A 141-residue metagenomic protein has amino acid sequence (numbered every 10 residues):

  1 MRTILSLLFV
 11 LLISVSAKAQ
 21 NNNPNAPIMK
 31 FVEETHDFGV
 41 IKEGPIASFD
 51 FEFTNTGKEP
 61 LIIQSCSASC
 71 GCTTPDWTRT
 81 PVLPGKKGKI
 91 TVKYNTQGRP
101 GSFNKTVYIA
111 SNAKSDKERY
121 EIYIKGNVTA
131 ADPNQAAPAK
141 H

Functional and structural regions predicted by a protein language model:
M1-N23: Bacterial Sec-dependent N-terminal signal peptides
A19-P45, K114-H141: Long, low-complexity ectodomains and other extracytoplasmic segments of secretory-pathway proteins
F53-G57: Asparagine-centered strand-capping/turn motif at beta-strand->loop junctions
K58-K86: Surface-exposed binding patches on compact interaction domains or structured appendages
K86-V92: Short strand-edge motifs at loop-to-beta-strand transitions and within beta-strands of extracellular beta-rich domains
N95-G101: Short, surface-exposed loop/turn segments at beta-strand-coil junctions that are enriched for proline with nearby
F103-A113: A short beta-strand micro-motif common to beta-rich folds, especially ectodomain repeats
